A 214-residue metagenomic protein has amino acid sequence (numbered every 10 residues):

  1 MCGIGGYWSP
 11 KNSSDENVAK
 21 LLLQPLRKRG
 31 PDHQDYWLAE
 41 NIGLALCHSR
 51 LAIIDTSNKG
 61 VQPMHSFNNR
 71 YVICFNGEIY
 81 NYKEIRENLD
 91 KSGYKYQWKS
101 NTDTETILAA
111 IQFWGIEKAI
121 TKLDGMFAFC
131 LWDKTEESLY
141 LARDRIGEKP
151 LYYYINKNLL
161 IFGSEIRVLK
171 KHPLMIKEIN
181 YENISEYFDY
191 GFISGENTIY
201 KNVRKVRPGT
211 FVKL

Functional and structural regions predicted by a protein language model:
M1-L214: Cysteine-centered catalytic environments shared across enzyme families
